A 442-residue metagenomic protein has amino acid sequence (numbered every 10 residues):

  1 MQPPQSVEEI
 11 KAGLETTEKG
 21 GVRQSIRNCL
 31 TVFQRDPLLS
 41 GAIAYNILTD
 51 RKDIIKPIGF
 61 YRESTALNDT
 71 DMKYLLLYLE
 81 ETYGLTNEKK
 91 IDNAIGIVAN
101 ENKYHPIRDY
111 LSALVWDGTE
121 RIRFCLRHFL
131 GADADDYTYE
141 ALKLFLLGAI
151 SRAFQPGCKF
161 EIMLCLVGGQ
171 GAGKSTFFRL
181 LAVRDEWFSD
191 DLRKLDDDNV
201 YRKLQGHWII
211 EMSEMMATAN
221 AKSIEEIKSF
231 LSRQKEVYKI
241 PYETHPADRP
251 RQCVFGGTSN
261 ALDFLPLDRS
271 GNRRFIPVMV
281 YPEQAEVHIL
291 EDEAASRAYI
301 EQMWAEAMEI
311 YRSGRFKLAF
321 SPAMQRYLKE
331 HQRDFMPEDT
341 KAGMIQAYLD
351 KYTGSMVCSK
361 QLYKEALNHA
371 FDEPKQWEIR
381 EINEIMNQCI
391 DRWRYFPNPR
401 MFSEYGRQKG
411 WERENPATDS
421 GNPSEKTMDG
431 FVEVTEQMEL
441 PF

Functional and structural regions predicted by a protein language model:
M1-R121, D136, E140, D372-E373 (+4 more regions): N-terminal nucleic-acid engagement/recognition segments and initiation subdomains in replication, restriction
L38, A44-I47, D53-I54, G59 (+9 more regions): Residue-level preference for alpha-helix termini and adjacent loops
E80-H105, K159, E186-D190, D196-S223 (+2 more regions): Feature primarily recognizes SF3-like P-loop helicase cores of small DNA viruses
I95-Q205: P-loop NTPase catalytic core of nucleic-acid-dependent motor ATPases
C125, F145-A149, T176-L180, E226 (+4 more regions): Amphipathic alpha-helical segments that form well-ordered structural scaffolds and often line/cohere around active
